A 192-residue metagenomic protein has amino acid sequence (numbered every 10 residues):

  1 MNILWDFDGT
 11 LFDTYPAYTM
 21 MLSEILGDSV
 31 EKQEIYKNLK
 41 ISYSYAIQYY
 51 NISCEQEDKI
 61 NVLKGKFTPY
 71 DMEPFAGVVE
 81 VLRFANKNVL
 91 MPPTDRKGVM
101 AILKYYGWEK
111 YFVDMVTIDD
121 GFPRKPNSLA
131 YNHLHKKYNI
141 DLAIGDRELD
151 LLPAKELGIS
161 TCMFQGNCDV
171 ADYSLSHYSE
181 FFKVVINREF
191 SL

Functional and structural regions predicted by a protein language model:
M1, M100-L192: Asp-based, Mg2+/Mn2+-dependent phosphohydrolase catalytic module
N2-A76: N-terminal helical cap/lid subdomain that shapes the substrate entry/recognition surface in HAD-like hydrolases
T10, A17, R96-K97, L149 (+1 more regions): Conserved Rossmann-like nucleotide-cofactor binding loop
F12, P92-P93, I144: Active-site-adjacent beta-strand anchor residues
L22-G27, A46-N51, V78-K87, Y131-Y138 (+2 more regions): Alpha-helix C-terminal capping segments
F67-L90, R96-M100, S128: Short, acidic loop-to-helix structural element flanking the phosphoryl-transfer center in phosphate-processing enzymes
